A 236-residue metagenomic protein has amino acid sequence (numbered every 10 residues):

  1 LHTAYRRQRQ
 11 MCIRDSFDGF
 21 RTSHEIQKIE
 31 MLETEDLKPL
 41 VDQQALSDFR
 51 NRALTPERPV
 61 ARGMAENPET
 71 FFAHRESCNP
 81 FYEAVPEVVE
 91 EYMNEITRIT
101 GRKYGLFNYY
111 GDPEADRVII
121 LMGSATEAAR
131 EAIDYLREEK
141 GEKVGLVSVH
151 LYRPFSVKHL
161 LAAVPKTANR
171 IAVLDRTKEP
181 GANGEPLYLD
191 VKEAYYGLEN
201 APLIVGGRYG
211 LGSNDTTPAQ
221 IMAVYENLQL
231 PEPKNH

Functional and structural regions predicted by a protein language model:
L1-I13: Single conserved hydrophobic/aromatic residue that forms the stacking wall/gate of nucleotide- or nucleobase-binding
D15-N108: Conformationally flexible catalytic loops at phosphate/diphosphate-handling active centers
H24-M31, E131-A132, H159, A182-P186 (+1 more regions): Short acidic, glycine/serine/threonine-rich loops at helix termini
E91, I99, E131-L146, Y196-G197: Short helix-loop-beta junction
P113-E142, F155-A162: Redox- and metal-dependent alpha/beta enzyme cores, enriched for Fe-S-associated oxidoreductases and cofactor-handling
G141-R170, L174: Core nucleotide-handling region used for phosphoryl-transfer chemistry
R170, D175-H236: Peripheral docking tails and interdomain loops at the edges of cofactor- or intermediate-handling domains
